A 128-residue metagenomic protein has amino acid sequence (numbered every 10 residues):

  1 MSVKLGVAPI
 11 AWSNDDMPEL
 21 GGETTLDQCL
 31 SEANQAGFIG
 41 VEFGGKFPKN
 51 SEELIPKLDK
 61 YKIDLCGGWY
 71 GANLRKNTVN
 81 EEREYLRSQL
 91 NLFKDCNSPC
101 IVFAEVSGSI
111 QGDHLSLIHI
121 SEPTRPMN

Functional and structural regions predicted by a protein language model:
M1-P99: N-terminal pre-domain/capping segments
D95-L117: Active-site groove signature of glycoside hydrolases
I118-N128: Single conserved hydrophobic/aromatic residue that forms the stacking wall/gate of nucleotide- or nucleobase-binding
